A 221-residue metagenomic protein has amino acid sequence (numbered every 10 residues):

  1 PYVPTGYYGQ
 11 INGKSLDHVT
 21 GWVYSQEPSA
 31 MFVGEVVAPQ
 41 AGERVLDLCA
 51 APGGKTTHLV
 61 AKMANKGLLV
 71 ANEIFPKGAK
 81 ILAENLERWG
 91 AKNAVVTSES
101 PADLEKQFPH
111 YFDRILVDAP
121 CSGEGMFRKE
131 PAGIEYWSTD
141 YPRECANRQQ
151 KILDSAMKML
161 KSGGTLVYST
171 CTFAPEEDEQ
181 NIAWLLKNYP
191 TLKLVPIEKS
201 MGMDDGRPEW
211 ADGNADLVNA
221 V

Functional and structural regions predicted by a protein language model:
P1-V221: S-adenosylmethionine
